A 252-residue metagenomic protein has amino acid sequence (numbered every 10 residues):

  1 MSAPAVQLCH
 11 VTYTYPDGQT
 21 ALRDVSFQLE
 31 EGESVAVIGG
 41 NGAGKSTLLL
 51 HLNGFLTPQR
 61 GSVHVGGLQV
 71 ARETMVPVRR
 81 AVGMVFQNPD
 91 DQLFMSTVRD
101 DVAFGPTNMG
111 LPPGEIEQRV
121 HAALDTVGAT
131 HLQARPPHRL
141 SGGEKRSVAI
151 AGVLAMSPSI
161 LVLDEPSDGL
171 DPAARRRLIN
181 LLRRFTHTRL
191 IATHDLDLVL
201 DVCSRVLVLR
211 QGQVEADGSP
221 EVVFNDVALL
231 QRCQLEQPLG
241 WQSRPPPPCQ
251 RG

Functional and structural regions predicted by a protein language model:
I38-G40: The feature captures the beta-strand-to-loop junction immediately N-terminal to the Walker
N53: Helix-to-loop junction immediately C-terminal to a conserved catalytic motif
G114-L132: Conserved ABC ATPase "signature" region
P136-L140, E144: Conserved ABC ATPase signature
T193-H194: H-loop/switch region of ABC-family ATPase nucleotide-binding domains
V199-D201: A short, surface-exposed alpha-helical micro-motif characterized by mixed small hydrophobic and charged/polar residues
Q213-L235: Conserved beta-strand-loop-alpha-helix hinge in the C-terminal portion of ABC ATPase nucleotide-binding domains
